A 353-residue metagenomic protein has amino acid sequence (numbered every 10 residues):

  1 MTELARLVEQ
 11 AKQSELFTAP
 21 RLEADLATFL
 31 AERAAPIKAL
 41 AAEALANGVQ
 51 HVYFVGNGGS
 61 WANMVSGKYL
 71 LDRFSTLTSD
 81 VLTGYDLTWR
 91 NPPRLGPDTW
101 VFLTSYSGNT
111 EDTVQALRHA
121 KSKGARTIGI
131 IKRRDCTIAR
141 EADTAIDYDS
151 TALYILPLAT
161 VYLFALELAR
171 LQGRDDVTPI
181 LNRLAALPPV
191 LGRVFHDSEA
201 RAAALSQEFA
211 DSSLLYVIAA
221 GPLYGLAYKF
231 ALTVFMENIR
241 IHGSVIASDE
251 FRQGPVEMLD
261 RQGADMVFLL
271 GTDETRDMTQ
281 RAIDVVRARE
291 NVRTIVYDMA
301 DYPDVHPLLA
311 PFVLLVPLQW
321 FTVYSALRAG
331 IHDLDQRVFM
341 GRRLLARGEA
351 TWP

Functional and structural regions predicted by a protein language model:
T2-L26, A142, P179, G271 (+2 more regions): Phosphate-moiety recognition in structured ligand-binding domains
A11-Q50, I146, A152-L153, T160 (+5 more regions): Active-site phosphate/pyrophosphate-binding segments
S14, T18, D25, F29-E32 (+9 more regions): Catalytic cores of large soluble enzymes that bind and process phosphate-bearing ligands
L45-R183, L187-P188, Q262-A300: Glycine-rich phosphate-binding loops that contact phosphosugars or nucleotide phosphates
L70, H119, V234, W320 (+1 more regions): Rossmann-fold NAD(P)-dependent oxidoreductase module
T88, C136-T137, F251-R252, P303 (+1 more regions): Short secondary-structure capping/turn micro-motifs that flank functional sites
L226, Q253-P255, R276-M278, P303-V305: Short active-site-adjacent structural elements
